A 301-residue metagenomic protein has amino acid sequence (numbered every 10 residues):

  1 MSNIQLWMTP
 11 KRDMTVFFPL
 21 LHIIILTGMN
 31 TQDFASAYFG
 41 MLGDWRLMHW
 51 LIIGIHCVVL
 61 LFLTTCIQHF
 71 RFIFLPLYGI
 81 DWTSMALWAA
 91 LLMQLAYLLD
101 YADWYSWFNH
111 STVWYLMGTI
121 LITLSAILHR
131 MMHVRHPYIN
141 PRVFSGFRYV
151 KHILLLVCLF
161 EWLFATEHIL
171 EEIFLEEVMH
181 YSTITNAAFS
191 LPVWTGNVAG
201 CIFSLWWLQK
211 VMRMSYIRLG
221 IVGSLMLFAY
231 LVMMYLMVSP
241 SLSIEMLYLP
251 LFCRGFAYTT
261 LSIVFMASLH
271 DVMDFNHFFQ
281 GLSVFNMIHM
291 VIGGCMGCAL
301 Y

Functional and structural regions predicted by a protein language model:
M1-L60, L247-C253: Transmembrane-helix bundle of Major Facilitator Superfamily
D13-I24, L77-A86, V143-S145, Y216-V222: Cytoplasmic-side transmembrane-helix entry/capping segments in multi-pass membrane proteins
F17, L47-I52, T112-L116, N186 (+2 more regions): Alpha-helical transmembrane segments of multi-pass secondary-active solute transporters
F17-M29, S84, W88, F160 (+3 more regions): Structural signature of transmembrane alpha-helices in multi-pass secondary transporters
F34-D44, L99, L175-E176, W207-L208 (+1 more regions): Interfacial helix-cap and linker-helix signal at transmembrane-aqueous boundaries of multi-pass secondary transporters
F39-M41, F72-F74, L99-N109, I173-Y181 (+1 more regions): Membrane-interface helix termini and inter-helical loops of multi-pass transporters
G43-L154: Hydrophobic transmembrane-helix bundles of small-molecule transporters
I139-Y301: 12-transmembrane solute porter fold
